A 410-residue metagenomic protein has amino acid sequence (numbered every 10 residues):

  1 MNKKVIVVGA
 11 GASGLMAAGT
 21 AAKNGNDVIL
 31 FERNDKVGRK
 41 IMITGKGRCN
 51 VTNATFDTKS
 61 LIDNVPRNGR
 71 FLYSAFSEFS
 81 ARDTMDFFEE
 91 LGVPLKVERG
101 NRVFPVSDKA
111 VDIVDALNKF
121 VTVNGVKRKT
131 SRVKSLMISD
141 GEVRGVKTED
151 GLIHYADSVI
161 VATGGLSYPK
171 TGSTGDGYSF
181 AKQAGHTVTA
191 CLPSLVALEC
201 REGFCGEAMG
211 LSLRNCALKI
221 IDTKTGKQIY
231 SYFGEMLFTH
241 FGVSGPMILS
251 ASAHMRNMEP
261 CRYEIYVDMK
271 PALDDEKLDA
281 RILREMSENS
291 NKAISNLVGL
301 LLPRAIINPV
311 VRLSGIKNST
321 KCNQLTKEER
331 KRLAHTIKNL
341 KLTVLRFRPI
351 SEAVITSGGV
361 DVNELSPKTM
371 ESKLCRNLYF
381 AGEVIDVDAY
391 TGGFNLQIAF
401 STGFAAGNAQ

Functional and structural regions predicted by a protein language model:
K3-L30, A406-Q410: N-terminal Rossmann-like FAD-binding beta1-loop-alpha1 element of flavoenzymes
I6-V8, F31, V133, V146 (+4 more regions): Short hydrophobic core segments
A22-K46: Glycine-rich FAD pyrophosphate-binding loop
D35-V37, M42-I43, V51, T55-T58 (+3 more regions): An anion/pyrophosphate-binding glycine-rich loop and adjacent beta-alpha core in soluble alpha-beta enzymes
S74-S158: Feature captures the FAD/FMN-dependent oxidoreductase FAD-binding
K129-S135, N308-D388: A glycine-rich dinucleotide-binding beta-alpha-beta segment and adjacent secondary-structure elements that constitute
S158-F204: Glycine-rich loop(s) and the adjacent beta-strand/alpha-helix scaffold that form part
S167-A184, D386-Q410: A conserved FAD-binding loop/helix module that cradles the flavin
